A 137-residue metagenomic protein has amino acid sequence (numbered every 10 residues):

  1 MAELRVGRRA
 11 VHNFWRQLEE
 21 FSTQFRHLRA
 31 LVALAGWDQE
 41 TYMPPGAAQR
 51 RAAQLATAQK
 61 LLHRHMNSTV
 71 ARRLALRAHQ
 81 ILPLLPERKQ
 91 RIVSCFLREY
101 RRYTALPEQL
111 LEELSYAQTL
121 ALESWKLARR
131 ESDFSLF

Functional and structural regions predicted by a protein language model:
E3-F137: A well-structured
